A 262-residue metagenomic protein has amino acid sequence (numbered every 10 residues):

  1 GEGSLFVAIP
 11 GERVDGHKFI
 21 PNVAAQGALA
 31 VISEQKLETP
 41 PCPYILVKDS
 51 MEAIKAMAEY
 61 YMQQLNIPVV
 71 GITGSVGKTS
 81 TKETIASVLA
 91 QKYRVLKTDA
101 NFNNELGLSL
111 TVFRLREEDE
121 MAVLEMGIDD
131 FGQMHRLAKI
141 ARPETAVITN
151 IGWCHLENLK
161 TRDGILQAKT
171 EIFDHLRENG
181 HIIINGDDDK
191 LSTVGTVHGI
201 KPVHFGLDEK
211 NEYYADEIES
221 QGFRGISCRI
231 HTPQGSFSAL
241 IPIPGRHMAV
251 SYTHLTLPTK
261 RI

Functional and structural regions predicted by a protein language model:
G1-A56: N-terminal leader/targeting and accessory segments in enzymes
A8-P10, K97-D99, L124, I241-P242: Thr-Gly-centered strand-to-loop micro-motif
G27, R142, R261: Conserved functional loop/turn residues at catalytic and ligand-binding sites
S33-P41, V147-L255: Acidic, Mg2+-coordinating active-site environments of NTP-dependent enzymes
I45, L96, V203: General small-molecule cofactor/ligand-binding pocket signal
S50-I54, N104, D208-Y213: A short acidic, often aromatic-flanked loop/helix-cap motif at beta-alpha or helix-coil junctions that lines enzyme
A53-H181, G186, K190-H198: Phosphate-binding loop of NTP-binding sites
H254, K260-I262: Single conserved hydrophobic/aromatic residue that forms the stacking wall/gate of nucleotide- or nucleobase-binding
